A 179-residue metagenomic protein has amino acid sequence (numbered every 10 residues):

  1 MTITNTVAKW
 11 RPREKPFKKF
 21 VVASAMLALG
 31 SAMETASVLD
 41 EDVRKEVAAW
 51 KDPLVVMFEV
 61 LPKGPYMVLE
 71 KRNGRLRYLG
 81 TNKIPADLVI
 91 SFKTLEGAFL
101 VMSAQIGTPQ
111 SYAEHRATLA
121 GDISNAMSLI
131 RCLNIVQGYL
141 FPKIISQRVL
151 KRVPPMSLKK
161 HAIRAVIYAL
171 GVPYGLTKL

Functional and structural regions predicted by a protein language model:
M1-L179: Feature captures hydrophobic
